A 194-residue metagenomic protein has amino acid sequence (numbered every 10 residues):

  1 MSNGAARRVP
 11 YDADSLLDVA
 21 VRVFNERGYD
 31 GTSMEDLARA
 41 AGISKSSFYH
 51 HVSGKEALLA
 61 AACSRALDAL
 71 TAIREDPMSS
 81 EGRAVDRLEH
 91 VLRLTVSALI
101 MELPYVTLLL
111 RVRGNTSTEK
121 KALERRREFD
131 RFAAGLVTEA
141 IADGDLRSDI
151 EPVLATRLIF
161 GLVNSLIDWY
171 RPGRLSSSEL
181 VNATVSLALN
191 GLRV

Functional and structural regions predicted by a protein language model:
M1-N3, S97, M101, D130-R131 (+4 more regions): C-terminal peripheral helix-coil segments that are non-catalytic and often amphipathic
M1-R27, G31-I43, E56-A60: Basic, helix-initiating cap at the start of DNA-binding domains
N25, Y49-H51, A61, R65: Base-recognition residues in the alpha-helical recognition helix of bacterial helix-turn-helix
S46: Key DNA-contact positions within bacterial/archaeal DNA-binding proteins
A61, A72-M101, T156-I159: Hydrophobic alpha-helical connector segments
D68-T71, M101, T118-D143, P152-R157 (+1 more regions): Amphipathic alpha-helical packing segments from all-alpha helical-bundle domains
R87, L99-S117, A134: Amphipathic alpha-helical segments used for helix-helix packing
